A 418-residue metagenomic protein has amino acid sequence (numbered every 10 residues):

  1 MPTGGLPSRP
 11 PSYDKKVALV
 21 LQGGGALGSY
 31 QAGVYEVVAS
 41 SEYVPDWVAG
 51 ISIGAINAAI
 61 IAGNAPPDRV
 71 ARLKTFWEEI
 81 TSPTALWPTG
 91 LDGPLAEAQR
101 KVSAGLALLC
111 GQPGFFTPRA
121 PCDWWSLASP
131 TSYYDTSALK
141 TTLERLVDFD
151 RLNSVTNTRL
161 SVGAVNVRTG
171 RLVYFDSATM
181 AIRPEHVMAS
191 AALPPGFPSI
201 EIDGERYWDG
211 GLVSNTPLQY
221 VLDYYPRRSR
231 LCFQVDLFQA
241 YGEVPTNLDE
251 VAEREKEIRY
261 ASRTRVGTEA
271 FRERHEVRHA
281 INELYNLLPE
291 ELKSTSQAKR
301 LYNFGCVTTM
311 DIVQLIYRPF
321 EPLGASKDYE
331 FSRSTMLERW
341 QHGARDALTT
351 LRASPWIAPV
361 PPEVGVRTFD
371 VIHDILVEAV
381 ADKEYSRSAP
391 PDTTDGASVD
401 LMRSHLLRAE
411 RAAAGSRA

Functional and structural regions predicted by a protein language model:
M1-I51, A59-A418: Patatin-like phospholipase
